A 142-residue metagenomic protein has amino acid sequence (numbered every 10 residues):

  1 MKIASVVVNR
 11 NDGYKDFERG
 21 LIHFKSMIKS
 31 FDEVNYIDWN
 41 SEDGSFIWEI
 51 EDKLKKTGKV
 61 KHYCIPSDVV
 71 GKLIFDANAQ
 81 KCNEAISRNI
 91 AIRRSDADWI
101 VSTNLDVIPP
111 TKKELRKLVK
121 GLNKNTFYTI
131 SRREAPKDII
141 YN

Functional and structural regions predicted by a protein language model:
M1-S26: N-proximal low-complexity "stem/linker" segments adjacent to membrane-targeting elements
V7-N9, D38-N40, T103: Short beta-strand/turn micro-motifs composed of small residues that flank or help shape donor/cofactor-binding pockets
G13-D16, E42-E49, K137-D138: Short, charged/polar "capping" segments at the starts of alpha-helices and the immediately preceding loops
Y14-D16, G20, S87, L105 (+1 more regions): Catalytic phosphate/metal-binding cores of nucleic-acid and nucleotide-processing enzymes, i.e., regions that mediate
F31-D43, H62-S67: Short beta-strand/loop segment that forms part of the nucleotide-sugar
F46-R94: Active-site-proximal specificity loops/subdomain of glycosyltransferases
I92-R93, P110-N142: Conserved catalytic core of nucleotide-sugar-dependent glycosyltransferases
A97-P110: Short beta-strand-to-loop acidic/aromatic patch adjacent to the donor-nucleotide binding site
